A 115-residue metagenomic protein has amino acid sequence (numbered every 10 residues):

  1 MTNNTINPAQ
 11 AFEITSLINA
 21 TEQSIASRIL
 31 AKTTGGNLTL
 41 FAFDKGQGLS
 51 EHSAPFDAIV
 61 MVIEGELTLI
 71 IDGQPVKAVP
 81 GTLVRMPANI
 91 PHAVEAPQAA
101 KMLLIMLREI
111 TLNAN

Functional and structural regions predicted by a protein language model:
M1-G35, I70: A short, N-terminal "cap"/entry segment at the start of jelly-roll beta-barrel domains of the cupin/DSBH fold
S24, T34, T39-A54: Conserved short histidine dyad/triad with adjacent acidic residue
N37, E66-T68, P75, P91 (+1 more regions): Structural motif
A42-D44, A54-L69: Short, conserved beta-strand element in jelly-roll/cupin
L49-E51, L69-I70, M86, P91-P97: Short beta-strand His + acidic residue motifs that chelate non-heme Fe in jelly-roll/DSBH and cupin folds
I63-E64, V79-P80, Q98: A cytosolic small-molecule/anion-sensing beta-strand core signal
G73-A88: Short acidic-glycine-tyrosine-enriched beta hairpin
A88-L112: Ligand-binding loop in jelly-roll beta-barrel domains
